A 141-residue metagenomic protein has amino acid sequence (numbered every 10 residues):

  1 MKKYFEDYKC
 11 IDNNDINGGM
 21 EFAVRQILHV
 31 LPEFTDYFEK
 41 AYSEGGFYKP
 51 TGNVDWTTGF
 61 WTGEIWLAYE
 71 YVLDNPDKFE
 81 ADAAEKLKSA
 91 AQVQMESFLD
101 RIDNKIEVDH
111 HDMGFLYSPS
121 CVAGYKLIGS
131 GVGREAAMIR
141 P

Functional and structural regions predicted by a protein language model:
M1-P141: Glycan-recognition and catalytic cores of secretory/periplasmic carbohydrate-active enzymes
